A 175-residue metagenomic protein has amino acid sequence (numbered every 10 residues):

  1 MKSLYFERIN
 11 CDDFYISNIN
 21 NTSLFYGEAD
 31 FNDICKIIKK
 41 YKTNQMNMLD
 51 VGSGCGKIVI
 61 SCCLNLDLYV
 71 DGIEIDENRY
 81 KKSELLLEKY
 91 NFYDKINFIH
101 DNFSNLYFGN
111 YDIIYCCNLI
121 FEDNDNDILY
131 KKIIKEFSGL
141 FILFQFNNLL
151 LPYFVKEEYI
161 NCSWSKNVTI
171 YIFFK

Functional and structural regions predicted by a protein language model:
M1-T43: S-adenosyl-L-methionine
Q45-G54: Conserved class I S-adenosyl-L-methionine
G56-I60: Glycine-rich SAM-binding Motif I of class I
Y69-E74: Conserved SAM-binding motif I beta-strand of class I
S83-E84: Conserved SAM-binding loop
Y93-D101: Conserved SAM-binding strand-loop segment of SAM-dependent methyltransferases
N105-G109: Short conserved loop adjoining the S-adenosyl-L-methionine
F121-K175: C-terminal substrate-binding/active-site "lid" region of AdoMet-derived donor-dependent transferases
